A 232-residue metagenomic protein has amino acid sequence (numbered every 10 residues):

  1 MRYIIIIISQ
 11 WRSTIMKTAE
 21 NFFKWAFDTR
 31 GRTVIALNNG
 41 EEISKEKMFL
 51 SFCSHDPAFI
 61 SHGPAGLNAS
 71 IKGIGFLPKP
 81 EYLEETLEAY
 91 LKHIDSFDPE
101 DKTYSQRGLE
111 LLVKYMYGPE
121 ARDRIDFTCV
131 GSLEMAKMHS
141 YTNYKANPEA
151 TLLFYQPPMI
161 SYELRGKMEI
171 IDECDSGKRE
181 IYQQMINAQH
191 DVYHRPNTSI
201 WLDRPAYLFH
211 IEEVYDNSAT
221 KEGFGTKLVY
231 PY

Functional and structural regions predicted by a protein language model:
R2-Y232: Binding-site signature for planar aromatic cofactors or substrates
